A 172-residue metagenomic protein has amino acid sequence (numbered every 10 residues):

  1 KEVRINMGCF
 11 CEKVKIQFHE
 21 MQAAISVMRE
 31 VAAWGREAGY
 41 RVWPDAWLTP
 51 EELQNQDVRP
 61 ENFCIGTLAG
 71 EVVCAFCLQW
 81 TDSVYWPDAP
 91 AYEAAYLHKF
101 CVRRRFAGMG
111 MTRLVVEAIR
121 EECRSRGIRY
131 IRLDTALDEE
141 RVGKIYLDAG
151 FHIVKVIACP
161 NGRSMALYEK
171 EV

Functional and structural regions predicted by a protein language model:
E2-Q22: Conserved N-terminal entry element of GNAT/NAT acetyltransferase domains
V3-R4, G8, A158-V172: Terminal substrate-recognition subdomain of acyl/acetyltransferases
F18, R29-R105, V116-A118, A158-C159 (+1 more regions): Acetyl-CoA-dependent GNAT
V102, G108-E121, K144-D148: Conserved acetyl-CoA-binding loop-helix of GNAT-fold acetyltransferases
C123-T135: Conserved GNAT acetyl-CoA-binding A-motif
L133-G143, C159-S164: Conserved beta-strand-loop-alpha-helix junction that forms the acyl-donor binding cleft
Y146-V156: Conserved acetyl-CoA-binding loop of GNAT-fold acetyltransferases
